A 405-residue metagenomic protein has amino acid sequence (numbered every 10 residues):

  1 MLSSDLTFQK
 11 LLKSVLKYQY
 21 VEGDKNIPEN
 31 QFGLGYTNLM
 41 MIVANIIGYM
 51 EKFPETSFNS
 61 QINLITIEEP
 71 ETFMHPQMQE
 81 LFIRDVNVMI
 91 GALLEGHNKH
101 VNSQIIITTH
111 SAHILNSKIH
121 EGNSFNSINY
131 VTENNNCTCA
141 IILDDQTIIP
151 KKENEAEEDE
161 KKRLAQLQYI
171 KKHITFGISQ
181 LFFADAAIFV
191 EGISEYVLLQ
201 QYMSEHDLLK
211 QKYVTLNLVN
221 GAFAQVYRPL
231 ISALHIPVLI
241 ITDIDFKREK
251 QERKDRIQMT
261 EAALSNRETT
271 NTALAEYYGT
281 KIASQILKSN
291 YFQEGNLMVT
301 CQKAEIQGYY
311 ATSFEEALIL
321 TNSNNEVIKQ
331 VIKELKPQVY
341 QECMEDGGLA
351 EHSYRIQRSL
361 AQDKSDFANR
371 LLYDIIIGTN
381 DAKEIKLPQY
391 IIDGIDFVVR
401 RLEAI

Functional and structural regions predicted by a protein language model:
M1-I67, L93-H97: Extended helical coiled-coil dimerization/tether regions that scaffold and oligomerize large DNA-maintenance assemblies
E69-F73, I114: ABC ATPase nucleotide-binding domain "signature" loop
L81-F82, V86: Conserved hydrophobic alpha-helix in the ABC-type ATPase nucleotide-binding domain
T108: Conserved D-loop beta-strand region of ABC ATPase nucleotide-binding domains
I114-F125: Short regulatory helix/loop adjacent to the ATP-binding pocket of P-loop NTPases
T132-I405: Acidic, divalent-metal-binding catalytic cores of TOPRIM and closely related two-metal-ion phosphodiester/pyrophosphate
